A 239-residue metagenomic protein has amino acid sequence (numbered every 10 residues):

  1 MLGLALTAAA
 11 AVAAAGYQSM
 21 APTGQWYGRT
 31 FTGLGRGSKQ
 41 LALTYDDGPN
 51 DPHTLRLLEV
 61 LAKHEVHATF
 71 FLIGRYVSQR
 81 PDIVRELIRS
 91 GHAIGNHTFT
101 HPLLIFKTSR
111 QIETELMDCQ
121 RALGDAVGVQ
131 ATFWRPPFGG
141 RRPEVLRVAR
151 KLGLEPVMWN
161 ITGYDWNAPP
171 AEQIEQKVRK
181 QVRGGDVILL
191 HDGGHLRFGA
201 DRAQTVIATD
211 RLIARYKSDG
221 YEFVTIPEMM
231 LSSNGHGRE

Functional and structural regions predicted by a protein language model:
M1-S19: Hydrophobic alpha-helical topogenic segments used for membrane insertion/localization
S19-I105, Q111, E115-D118, A122 (+4 more regions): Active-site beta->alpha N-cap acidic-glycine motif
A21-G37, K63-H64, S78, A200-E239: C-terminal domain-boundary segment and adjacent tail
Y45, L72-G74, N96-T98, P136-F138 (+3 more regions): A cross-domain feature marking catalytic cores of carbohydrate-active enzymes and several ubiquitous metabolic/repair
D46, L61, I94-H97, W134-P137 (+3 more regions): Divalent metal-coordination and catalytic microenvironments
R85, I112-L116, A171-Q176, R202-T209: Charged helix-capping and loop-helix junction motifs
P102-K107, H195-G199: A short acidic, helix-capping loop that chelates divalent metal ions and anchors anionic groups
G140, L146-V182, Y221-S232: His/Asp/Glu-enriched short active-site or ligand-binding loop at hydrolase and phosphoryl-transfer sites
